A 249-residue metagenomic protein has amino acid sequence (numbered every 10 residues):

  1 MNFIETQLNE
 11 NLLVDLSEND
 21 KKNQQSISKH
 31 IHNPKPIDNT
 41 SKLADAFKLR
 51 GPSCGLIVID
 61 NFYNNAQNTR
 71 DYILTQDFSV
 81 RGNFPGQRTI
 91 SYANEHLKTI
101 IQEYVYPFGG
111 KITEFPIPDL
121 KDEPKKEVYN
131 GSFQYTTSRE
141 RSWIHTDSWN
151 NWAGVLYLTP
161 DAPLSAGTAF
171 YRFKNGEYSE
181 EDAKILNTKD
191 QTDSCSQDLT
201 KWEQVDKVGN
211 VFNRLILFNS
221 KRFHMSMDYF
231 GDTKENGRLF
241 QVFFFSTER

Functional and structural regions predicted by a protein language model:
F3-D15, S26-Q134, S138-S142, G167 (+1 more regions): Non-heme Fe(II)/2-oxoglutarate
S17-D20: Intrinsically disordered, low-complexity coil/linker segments enriched for acidic/polar and small residues
T136-R249: Catalytic core of non-heme Fe(II) oxygenases with the double-stranded beta-helix
